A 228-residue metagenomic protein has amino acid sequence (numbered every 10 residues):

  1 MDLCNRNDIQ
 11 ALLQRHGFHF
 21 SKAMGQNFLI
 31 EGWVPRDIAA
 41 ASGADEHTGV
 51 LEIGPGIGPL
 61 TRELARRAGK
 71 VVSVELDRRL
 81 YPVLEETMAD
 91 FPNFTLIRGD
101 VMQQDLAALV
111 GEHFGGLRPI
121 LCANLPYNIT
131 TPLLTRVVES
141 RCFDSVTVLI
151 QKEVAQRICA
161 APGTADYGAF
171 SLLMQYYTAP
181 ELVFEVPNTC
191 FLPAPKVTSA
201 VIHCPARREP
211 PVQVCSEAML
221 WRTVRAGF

Functional and structural regions predicted by a protein language model:
M1-A226: Catalytic cores of RNA-modifying enzymes
